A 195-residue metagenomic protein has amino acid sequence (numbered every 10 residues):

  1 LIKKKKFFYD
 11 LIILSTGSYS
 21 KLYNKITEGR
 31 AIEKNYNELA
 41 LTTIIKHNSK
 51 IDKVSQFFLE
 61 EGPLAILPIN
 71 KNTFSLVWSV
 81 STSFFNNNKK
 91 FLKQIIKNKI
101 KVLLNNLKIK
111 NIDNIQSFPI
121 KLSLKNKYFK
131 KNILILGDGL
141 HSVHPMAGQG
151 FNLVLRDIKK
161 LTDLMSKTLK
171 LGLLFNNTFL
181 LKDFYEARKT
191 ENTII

Functional and structural regions predicted by a protein language model:
L1: A conserved short coil-to-beta-strand element within the FAD-binding core of flavoproteins
K5, Y9-N106, I112-I115: Conserved FAD-binding catalytic core of PHBH/FMO-like flavoproteins
N24, K130, E186: Phosphate-coordinating loops and pocket residues in cytosolic domains that bind phosphorylated ligands
N87-F179: FAD/FMN-dependent oxidoreductases across multiple families
Y185-I195: Short acidic/His-enriched helical or mixed secondary-structure segments at domain edges of catalytic enzymes and some
